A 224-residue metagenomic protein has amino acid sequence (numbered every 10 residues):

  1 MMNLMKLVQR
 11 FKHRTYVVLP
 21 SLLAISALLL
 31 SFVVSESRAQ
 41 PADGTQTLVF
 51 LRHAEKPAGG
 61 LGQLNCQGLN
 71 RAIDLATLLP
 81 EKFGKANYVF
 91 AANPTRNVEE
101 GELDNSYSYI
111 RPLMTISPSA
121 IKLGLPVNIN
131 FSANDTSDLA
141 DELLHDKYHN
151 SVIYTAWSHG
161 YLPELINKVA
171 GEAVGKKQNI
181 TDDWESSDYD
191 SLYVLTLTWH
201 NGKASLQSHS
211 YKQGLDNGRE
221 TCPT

Functional and structural regions predicted by a protein language model:
M1-H13: N-terminal secretory signal peptides that target proteins for export/translocation
Y16-V17: Hydrophobic alpha-helical transmembrane segments of integral membrane proteins, especially lipid-exposed positions
P20-S31: Bacterial N-terminal signal peptides
S37-P41: Boundary at the C-terminal end of the N-terminal hydrophobic targeting segment
A42-N150, Y161-T224: Active-site-proximal alpha-helix that buttresses catalytic centers in soluble enzyme cores
V152-A156: Periplasmic-binding protein-like
